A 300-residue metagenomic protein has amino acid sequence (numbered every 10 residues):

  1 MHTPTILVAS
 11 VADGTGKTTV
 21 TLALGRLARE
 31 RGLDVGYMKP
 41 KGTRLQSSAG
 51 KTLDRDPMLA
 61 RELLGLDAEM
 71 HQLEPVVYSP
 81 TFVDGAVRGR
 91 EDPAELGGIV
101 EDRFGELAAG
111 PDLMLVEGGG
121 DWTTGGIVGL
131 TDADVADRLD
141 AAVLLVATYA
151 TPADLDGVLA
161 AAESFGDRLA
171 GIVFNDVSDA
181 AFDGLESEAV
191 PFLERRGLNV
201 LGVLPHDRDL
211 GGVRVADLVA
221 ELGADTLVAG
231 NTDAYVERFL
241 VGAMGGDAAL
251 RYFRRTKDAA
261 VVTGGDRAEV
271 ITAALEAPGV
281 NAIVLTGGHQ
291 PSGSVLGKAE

Functional and structural regions predicted by a protein language model:
M1-T3: Phosphate-binding P-loop
T5-L7, D34-G36, M58, M70-H71 (+7 more regions): Structural motif
T5-T15, T19-E106, A181-G184, A189-R195: N-terminal phosphate/diphosphate-binding loop that engages ATP/GTP or pyrophosphate donors across diverse enzyme folds
S10-A12, L24, P40-K41, A49 (+12 more regions): Fold-independent oxyanion-binding glycine-rich loops and adjacent beta-strand/coil segments at enzyme active sites
V83-V128, A133-D137: Phosphate-binding/switch loop-helix module in NTP-utilizing enzymes
G119-L198, D266-K298: Conserved catalytic-core segment of NTP-binding enzymes
G166-D167, G171, N175-I271, L275-P278: C-terminal accessory "lid"/substrate-recognition subdomains
